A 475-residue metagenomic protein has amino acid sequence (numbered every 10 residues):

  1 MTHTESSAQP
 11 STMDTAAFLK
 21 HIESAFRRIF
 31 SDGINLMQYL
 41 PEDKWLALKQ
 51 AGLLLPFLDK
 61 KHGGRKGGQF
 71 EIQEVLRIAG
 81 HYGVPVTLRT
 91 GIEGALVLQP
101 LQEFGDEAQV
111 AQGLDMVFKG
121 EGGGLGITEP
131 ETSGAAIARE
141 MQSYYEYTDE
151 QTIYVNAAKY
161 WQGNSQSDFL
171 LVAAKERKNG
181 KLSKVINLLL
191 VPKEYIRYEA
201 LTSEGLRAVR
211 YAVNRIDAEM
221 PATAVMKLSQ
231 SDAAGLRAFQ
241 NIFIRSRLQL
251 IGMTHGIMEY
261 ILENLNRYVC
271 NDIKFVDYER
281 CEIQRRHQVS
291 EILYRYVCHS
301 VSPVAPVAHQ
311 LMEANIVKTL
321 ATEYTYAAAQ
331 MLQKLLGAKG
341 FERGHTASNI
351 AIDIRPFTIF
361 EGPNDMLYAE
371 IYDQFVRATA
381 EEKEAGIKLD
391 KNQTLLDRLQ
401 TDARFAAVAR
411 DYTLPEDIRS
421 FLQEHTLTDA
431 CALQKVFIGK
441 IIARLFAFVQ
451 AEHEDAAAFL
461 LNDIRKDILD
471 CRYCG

Functional and structural regions predicted by a protein language model:
M1-I92, Q112, M116, R398-G475: Amphipathic, small/basic residue-rich leader segments at the start of a protein or domain
I34, C270, H287-L320, Q333-A338: C-terminal helix-coil-helix/basic helical segment that borders enzyme active sites and/or dimer interfaces and provides
L88-A108, S133, D149: N-terminal glycine-rich flavin-associated loop
K119-E129: A short, Trp-centered hydrophobic/proline-enriched beta-strand micro-motif
S143-E146: A structural signal for short hydrophobic beta-strand segments in well-ordered beta-sheet cores
T152-R197: A short core secondary-structure module
A200-E291, F357-F360, K388-E452: Glycine-rich beta->alpha junctions and the first turn(s) of the following alpha-helix
A338-I418, I468-G475: Glycine-rich phosphate/cofactor-binding loops in nucleotide/flavin-utilizing enzymes
